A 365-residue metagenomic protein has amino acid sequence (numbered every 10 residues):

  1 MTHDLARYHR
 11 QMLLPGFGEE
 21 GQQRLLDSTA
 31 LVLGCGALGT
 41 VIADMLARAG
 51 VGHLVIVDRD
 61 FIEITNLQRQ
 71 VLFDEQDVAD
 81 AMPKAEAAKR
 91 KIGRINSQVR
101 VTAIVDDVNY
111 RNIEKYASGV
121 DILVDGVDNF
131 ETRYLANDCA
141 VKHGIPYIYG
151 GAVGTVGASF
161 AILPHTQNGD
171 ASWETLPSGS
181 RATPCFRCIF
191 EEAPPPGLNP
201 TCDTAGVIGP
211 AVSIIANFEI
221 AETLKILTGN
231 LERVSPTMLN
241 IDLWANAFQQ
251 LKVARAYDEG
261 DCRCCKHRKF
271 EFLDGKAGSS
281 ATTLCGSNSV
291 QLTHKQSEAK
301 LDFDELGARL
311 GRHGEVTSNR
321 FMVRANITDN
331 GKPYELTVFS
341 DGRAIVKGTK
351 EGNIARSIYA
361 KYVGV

Functional and structural regions predicted by a protein language model:
M1-V365: Adenine nucleotide-associated cytosolic modules
